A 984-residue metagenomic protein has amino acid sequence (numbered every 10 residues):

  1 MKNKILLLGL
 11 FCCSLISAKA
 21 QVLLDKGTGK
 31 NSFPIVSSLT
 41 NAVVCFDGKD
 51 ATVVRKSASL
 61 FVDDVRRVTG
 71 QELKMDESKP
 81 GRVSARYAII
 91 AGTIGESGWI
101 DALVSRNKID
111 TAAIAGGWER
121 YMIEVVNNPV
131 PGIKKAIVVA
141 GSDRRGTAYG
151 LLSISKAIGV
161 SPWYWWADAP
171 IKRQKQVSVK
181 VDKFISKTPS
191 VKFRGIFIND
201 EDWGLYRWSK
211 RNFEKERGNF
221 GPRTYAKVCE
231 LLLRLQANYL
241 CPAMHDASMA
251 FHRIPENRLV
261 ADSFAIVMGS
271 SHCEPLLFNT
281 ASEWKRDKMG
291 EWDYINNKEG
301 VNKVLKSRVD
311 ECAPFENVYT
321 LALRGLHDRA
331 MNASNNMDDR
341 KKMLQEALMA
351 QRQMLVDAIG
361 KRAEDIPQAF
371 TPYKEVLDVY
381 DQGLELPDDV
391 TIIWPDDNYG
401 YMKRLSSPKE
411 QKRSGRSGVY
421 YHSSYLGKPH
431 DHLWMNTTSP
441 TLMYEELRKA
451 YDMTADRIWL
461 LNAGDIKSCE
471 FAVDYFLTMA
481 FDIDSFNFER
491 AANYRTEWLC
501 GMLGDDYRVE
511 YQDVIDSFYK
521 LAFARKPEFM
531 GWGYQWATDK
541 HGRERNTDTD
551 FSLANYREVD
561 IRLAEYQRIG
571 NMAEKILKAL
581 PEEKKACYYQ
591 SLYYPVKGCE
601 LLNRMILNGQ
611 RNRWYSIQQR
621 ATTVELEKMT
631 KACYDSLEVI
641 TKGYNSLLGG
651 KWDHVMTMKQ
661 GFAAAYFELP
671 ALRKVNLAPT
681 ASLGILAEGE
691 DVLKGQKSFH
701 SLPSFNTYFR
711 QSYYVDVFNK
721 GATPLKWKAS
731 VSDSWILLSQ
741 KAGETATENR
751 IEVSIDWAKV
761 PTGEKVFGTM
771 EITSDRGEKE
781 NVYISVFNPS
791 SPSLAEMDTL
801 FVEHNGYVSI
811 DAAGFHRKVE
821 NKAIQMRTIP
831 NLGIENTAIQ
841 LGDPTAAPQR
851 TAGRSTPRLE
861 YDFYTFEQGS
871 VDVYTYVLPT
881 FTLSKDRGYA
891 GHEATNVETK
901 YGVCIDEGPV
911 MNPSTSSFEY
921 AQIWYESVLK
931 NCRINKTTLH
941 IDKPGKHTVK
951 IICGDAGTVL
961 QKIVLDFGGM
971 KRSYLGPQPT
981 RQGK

Functional and structural regions predicted by a protein language model:
M1-L23: Bacterial Sec-dependent N-terminal signal peptides
A20-T188: Contiguous, structured surface segment used for ligand recognition
M75, I171-V179, H252, V260-D262 (+3 more regions): Gly/Pro-rich turn-and-neighbor structural signature
V138-G141, D202-P222, N238-S248, E283-G300 (+5 more regions): The substrate-binding groove and active-site-proximal loops of carbohydrate-active enzymes, especially glycoside
W163-R217, R223-A243, G415-G418, L794-V819: An acidic-aromatic substrate-binding cleft motif
L233, N238-P242, S248, W394-G400 (+3 more regions): Structured mid-domain segments that build the active-site/substrate or prosthetic-cofactor binding neighborhood
L553-D716, K720, T769-M770: Histidine-centered catalytic/metal-binding microenvironments
K697-S701, T707-K984: Extracytoplasmic
